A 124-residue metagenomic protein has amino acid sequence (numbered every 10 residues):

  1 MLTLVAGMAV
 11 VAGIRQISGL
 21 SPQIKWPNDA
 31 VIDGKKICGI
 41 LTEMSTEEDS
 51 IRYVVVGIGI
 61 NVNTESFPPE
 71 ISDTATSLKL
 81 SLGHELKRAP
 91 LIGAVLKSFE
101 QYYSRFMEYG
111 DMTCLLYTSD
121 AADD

Functional and structural regions predicted by a protein language model:
L4-P22, I32-S119: Long, positively charged amphipathic alpha-helical accessory segments at protein N-termini or as interdomain linkers
K25: Gly/Ser-rich oxyanion-binding loop with an adjacent helix/lid that shapes the negatively charged ligand pocket
D120-D124: A short, hydrophobic C-terminal helix/tail in secreted or cell-surface proteins
